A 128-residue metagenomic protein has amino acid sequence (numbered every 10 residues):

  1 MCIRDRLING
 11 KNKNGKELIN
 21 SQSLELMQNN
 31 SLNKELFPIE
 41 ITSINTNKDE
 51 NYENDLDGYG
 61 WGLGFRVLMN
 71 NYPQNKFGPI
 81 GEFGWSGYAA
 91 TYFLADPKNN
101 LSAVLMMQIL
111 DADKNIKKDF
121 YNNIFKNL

Functional and structural regions predicted by a protein language model:
R4-L128: Catalytic loop of the DD-peptidase/beta-lactamase superfamily, centered on the K-T-G motif and neighboring
